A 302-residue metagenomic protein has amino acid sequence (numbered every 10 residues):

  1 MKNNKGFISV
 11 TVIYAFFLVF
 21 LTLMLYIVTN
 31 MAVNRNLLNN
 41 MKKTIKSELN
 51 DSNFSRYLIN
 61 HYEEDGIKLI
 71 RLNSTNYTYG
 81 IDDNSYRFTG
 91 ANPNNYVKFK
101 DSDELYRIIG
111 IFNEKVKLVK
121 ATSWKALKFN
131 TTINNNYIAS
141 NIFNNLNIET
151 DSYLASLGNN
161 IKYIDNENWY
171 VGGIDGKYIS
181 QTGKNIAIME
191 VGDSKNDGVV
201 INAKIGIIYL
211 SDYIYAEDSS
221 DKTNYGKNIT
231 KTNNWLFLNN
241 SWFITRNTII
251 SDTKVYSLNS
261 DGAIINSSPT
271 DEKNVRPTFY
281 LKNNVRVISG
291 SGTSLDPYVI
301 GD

Functional and structural regions predicted by a protein language model:
K2-I13: Glycine-centered recognition micro-motifs in short, flexible terminal segments and loops
F7, Y26-V28, T293-V299: Generic alpha-helical propensity signal that fires on short helical segments and nearby coil/disordered stretches
F7-I8, F17-L18, D252: Generic secondary-structure boundary signal with a strong preference for alpha-helix termini
V12-Y26: Hydrophobic membrane-insertion alpha-helices, especially the h-region of bacterial N-terminal signal peptides
Y26-L38: Hydrophobic single-pass membrane-insertion segments
R35-D302: Collagenous Gly-X-Y triple-helix signature in extracellular proteins
